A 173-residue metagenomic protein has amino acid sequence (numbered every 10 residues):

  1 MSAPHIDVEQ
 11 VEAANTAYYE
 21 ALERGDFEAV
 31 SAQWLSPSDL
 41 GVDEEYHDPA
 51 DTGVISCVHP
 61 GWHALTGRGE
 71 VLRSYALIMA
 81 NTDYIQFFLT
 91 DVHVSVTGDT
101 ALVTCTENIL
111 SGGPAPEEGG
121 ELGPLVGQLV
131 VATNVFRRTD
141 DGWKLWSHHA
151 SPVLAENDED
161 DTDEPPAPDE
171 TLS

Functional and structural regions predicted by a protein language model:
S2-A29, D39-D51, I55-S173: A beta-strand edge to alpha-helix "cap/lid" segment located at domain peripheries
